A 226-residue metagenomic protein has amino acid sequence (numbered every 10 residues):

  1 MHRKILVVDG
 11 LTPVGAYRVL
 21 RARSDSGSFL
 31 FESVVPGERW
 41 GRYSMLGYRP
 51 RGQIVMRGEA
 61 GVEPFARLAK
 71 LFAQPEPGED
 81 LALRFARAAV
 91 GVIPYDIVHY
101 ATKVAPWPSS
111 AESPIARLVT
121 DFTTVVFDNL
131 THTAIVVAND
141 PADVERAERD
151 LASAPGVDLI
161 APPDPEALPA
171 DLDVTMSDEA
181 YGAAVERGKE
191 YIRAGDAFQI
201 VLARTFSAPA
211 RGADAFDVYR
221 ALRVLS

Functional and structural regions predicted by a protein language model:
M1-S226: Extended alpha-helical targeting/anchoring segments, especially N-terminal organellar/secretory targeting helices
